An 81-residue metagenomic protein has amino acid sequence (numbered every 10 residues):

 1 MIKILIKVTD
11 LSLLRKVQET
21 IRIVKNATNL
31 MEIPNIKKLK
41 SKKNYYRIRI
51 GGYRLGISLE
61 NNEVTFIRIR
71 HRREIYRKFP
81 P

Functional and structural regions predicted by a protein language model:
M1-T20: Arg/Lys-rich, positively charged N-terminal/basic patches that mediate binding to nucleic acids
L11-R15, L30-I33, I69: Non-catalytic, surface-exposed connector residues within folded enzymatic/regulatory domains
R15, E19-R22, K42, R68 (+1 more regions): Short, C-terminally biased terminal segments at protein or domain edges
R22-R47: A short, surface-exposed loop/turn module that caps and links secondary-structure elements
I50-R54, S58-P81: Enriched for short, Lys/Arg-rich terminal
